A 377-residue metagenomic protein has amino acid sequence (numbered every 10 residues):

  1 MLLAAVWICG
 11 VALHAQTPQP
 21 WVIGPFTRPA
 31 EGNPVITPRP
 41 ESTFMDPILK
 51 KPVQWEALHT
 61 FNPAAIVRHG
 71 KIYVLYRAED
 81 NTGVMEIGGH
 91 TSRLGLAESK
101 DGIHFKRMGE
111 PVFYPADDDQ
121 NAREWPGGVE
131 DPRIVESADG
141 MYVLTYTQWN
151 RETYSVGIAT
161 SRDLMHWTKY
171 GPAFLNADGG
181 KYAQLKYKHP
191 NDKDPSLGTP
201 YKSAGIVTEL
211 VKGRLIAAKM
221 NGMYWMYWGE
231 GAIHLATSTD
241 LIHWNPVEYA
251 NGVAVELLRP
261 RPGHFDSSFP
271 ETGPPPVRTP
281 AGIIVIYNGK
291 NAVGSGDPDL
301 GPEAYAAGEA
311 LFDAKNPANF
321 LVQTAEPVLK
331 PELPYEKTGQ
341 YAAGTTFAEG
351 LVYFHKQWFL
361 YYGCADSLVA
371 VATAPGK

Functional and structural regions predicted by a protein language model:
L2-V11: Bacterial N-terminal signal peptides
Q16-G127, V135-S268, V277-Y341, H355-K377: Beta-rich carbohydrate-recognition and catalytic domains
E271: ATP/pyrophosphate-binding catalytic subdomain of soluble kinases
Y341-G344, A348: C-terminal structured domain segments
